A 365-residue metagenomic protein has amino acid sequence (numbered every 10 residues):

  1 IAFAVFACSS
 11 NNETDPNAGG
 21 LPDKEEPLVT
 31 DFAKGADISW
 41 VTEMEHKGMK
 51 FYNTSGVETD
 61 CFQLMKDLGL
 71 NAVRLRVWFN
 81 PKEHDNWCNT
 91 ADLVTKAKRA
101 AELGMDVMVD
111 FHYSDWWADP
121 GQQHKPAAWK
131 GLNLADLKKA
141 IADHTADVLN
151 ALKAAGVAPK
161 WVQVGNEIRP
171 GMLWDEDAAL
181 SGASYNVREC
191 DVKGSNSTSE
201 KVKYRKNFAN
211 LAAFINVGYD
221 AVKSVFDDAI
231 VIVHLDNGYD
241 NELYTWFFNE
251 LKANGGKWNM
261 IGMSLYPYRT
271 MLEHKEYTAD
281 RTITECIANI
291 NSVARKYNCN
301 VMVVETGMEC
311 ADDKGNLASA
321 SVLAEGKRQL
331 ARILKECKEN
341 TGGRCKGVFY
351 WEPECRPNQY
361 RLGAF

Functional and structural regions predicted by a protein language model:
A4-E26: Bacterial Sec-dependent N-terminal signal peptides
P22-L64: Boundary/entry segment of secreted carbohydrate-active catalytic domains
D23-E25, E58-K66, T90-V107, A146-V157 (+3 more regions): Short amphipathic alpha-helices and their capping/turn segments at secondary-structure boundaries
A33-I38, V73-L75, V107-F111, K160-V164 (+4 more regions): Hydrophobic faces of well-ordered beta-strands that scaffold small-molecule active sites in alpha/beta enzyme cores
S39-V41, W78-N80, H112-W116, V164-R169 (+4 more regions): Active-site beta-loop-alpha junctions enriched in small/polar residues
H46-K50, W117, A179-D191, A288-R295 (+2 more regions): Aromatic-rich peripheral "rim/lid" segments of glycoside hydrolase catalytic domains that contact and position glycan
S55, T59-F62, F226-V231, G238-N316 (+2 more regions): Glycoside hydrolase catalytic-domain groove-lining segments
Q63-I230, D236, G315: Substrate-binding cleft and catalytic face of glycoside hydrolase catalytic domains, especially the flexible beta-alpha
